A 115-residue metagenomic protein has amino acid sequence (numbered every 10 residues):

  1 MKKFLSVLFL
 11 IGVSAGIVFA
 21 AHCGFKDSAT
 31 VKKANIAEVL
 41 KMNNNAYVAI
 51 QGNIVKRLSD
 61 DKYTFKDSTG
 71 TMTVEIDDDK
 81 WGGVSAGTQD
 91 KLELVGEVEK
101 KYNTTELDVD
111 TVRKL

Functional and structural regions predicted by a protein language model:
F4-S6, G16-L115: OB-fold and OB-like single-stranded nucleic-acid-recognition modules and their adjacent interaction interfaces
I11-G12: Repetitive helical segments and hydrophobic/amphipathic motifs
